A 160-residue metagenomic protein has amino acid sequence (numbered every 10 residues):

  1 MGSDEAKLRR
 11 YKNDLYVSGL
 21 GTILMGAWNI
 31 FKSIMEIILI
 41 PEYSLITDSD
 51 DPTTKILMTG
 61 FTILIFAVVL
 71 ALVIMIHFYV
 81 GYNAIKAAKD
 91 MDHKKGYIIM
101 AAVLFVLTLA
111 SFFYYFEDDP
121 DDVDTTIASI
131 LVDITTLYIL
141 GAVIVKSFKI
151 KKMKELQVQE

Functional and structural regions predicted by a protein language model:
M1-L39, T53, L57, F61 (+2 more regions): Cytosolic juxtamembrane helix and N-cap/initiation of the first transmembrane helix
D4-E5, R10, F78-G96, L137-E160: Cytosolic juxtamembrane helix at the C-terminal end of the final transmembrane segment
N29-D48, Y82-A88, I144-F148: Membrane-helix exit/juxtamembrane interface segments
Y43-L70: Transmembrane alpha-helix entry/boundary detector in multi-pass membrane proteins
S49-T59, I85-M100: Short membrane-interface loop/juxtamembrane segments of multi-pass integral membrane proteins
T62-Y79, D133-Y138: Generic alpha-helical transmembrane segments
M91-A128: Hydrophobic alpha-helical transmembrane segments of integral membrane proteins
V123-V143: Hydrophobic alpha-helical transmembrane segments and immediately flanking/interface helices in integral membrane
